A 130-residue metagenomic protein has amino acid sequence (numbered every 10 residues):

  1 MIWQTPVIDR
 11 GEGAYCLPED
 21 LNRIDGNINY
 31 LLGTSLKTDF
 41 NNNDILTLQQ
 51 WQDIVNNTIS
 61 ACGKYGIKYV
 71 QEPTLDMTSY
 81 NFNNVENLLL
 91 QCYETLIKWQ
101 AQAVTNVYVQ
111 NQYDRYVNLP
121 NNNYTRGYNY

Functional and structural regions predicted by a protein language model:
M1-Y130: Extracellular "spike/adhesin" assembly and maturation modules and analogous cytosolic coiled-coil scaffolds
